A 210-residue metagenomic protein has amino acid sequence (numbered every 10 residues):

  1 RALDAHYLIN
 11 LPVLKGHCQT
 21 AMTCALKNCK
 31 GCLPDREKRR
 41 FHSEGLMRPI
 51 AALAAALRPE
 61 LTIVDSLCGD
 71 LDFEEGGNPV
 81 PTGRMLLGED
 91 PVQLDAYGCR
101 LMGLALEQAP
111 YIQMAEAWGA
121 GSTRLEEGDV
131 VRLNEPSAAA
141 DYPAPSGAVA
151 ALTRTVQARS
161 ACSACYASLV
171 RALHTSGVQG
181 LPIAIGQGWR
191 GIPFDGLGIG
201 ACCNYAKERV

Functional and structural regions predicted by a protein language model:
R1-V210: Extended, low-polarity segments enriched in aliphatic/aromatic residues
